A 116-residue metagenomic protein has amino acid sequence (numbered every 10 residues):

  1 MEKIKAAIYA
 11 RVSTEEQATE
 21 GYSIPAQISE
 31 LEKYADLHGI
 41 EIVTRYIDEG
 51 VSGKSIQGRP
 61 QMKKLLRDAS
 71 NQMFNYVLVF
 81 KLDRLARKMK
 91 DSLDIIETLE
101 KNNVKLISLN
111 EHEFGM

Functional and structural regions predicted by a protein language model:
M1-M116: Short, structured surface patches at the beginning of a domain
